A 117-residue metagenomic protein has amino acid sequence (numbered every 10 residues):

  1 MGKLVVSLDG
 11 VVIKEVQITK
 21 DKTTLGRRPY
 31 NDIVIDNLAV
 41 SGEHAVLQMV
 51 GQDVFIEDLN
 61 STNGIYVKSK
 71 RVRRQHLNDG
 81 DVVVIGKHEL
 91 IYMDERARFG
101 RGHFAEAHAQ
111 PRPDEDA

Functional and structural regions predicted by a protein language model:
M1-V6, H88-A117: Regulatory inter-domain linker segments that are low-complexity and enriched for serine/threonine/proline
V5-L8, V12-K87: Forkhead-associated
